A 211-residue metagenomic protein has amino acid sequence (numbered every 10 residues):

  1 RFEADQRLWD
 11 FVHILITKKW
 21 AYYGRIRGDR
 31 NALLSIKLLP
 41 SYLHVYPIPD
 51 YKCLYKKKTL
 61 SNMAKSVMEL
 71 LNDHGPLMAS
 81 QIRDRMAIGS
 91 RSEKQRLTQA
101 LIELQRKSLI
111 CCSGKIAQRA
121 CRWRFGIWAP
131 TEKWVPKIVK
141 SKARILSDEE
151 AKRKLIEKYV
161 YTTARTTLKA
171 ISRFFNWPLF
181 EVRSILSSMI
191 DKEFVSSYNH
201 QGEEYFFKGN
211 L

Functional and structural regions predicted by a protein language model:
R1-L211: Long, low-complexity intrinsically disordered regions
